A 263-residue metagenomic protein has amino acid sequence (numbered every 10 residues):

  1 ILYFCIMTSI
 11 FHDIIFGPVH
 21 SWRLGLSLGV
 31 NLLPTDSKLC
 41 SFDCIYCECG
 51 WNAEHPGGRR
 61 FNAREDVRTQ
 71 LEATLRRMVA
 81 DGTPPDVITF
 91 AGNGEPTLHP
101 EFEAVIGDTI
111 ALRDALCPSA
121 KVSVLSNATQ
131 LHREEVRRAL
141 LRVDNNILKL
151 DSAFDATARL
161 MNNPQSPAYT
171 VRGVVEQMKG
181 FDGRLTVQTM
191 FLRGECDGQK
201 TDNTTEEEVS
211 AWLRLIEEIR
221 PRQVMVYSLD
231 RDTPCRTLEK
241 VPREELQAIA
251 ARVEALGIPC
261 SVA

Functional and structural regions predicted by a protein language model:
L2, T8-R23, R76-V79, R193-A263: Auxiliary Fe-S-binding modules of radical SAM enzymes
Y3-I45, G50-N62, A73, R77-P84: N-terminal [4Fe-4S]-dependent radical SAM core
S27-G29, V87, I147, T186: Short hydrophobic-acidic sequence motifs that mark active-site Asp/Glu residues
L32, F90-G92, T189, S228: Short glycine-centered, acidic/aromatic-flanked micro-motifs in structured strand/loop junctions that mark active-site
Y46-R142: Conserved Radical SAM active-site core
L98-Y227, D232-E239: Conserved AdoMet/S-adenosylmethionine-binding subsite of the radical SAM
